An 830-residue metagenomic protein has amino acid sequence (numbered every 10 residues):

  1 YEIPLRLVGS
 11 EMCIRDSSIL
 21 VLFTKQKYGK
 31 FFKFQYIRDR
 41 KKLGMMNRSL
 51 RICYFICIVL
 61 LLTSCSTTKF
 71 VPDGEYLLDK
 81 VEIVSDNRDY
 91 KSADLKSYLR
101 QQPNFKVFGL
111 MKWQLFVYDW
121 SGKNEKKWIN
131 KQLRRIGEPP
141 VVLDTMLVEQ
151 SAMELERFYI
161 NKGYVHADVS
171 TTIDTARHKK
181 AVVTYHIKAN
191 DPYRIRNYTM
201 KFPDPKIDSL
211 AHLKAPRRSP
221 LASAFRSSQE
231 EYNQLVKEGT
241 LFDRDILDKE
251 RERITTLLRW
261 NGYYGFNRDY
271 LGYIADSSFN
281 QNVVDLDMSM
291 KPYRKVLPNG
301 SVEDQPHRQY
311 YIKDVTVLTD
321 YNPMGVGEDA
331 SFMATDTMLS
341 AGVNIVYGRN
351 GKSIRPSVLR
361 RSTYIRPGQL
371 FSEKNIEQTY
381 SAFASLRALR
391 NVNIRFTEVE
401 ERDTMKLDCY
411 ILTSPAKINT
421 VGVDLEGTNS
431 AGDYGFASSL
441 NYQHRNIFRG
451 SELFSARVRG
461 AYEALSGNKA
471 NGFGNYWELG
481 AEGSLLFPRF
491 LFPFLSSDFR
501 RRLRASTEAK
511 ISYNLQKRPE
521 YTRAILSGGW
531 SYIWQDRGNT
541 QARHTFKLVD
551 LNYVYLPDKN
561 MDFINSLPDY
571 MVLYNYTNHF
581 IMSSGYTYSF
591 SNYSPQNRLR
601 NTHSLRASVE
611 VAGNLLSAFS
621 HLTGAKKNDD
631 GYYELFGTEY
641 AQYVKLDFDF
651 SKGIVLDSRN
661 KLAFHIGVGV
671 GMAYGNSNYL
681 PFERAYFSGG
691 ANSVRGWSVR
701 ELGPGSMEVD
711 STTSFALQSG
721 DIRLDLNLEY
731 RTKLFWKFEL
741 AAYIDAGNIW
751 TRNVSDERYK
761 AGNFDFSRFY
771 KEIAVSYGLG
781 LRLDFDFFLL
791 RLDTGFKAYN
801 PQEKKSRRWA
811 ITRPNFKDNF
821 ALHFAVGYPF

Functional and structural regions predicted by a protein language model:
Y1-S17: Single conserved hydrophobic/aromatic residue that forms the stacking wall/gate of nucleotide- or nucleobase-binding
K27-F31, K41-K42: Polybasic, lysine-rich low-complexity intrinsically disordered segments
K42-C53: Bacterial N-terminal signal peptides that target proteins for export
L62-S64: C-terminal motif of bacterial Sec signal peptides marking the signal peptidase cleavage site
S66-S385, K406, F499, K517: Interaction-mediating elements
S85-N87, I187-D191, F202-D204, M288-R294 (+12 more regions): Flexible glycine-/small-residue-rich
S223, K352-R355, S372-R606, R695-G696 (+5 more regions): Gram-negative/organellar outer-membrane beta-barrel architecture
E328-M333, T428-A431, T545-T732, A742-S767: C-terminal outer-membrane beta-barrel translocator/porin domains of Gram-negative envelope proteins and their
